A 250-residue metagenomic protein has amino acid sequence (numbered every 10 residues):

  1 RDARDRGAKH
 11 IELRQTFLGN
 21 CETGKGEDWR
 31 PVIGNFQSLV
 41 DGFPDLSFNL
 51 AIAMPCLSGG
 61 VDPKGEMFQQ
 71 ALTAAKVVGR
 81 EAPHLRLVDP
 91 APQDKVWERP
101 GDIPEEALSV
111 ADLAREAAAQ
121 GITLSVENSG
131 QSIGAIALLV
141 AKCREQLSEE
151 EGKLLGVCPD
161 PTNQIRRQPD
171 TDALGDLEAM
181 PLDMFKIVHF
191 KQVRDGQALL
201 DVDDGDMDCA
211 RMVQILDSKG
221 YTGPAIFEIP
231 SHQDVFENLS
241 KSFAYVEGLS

Functional and structural regions predicted by a protein language model:
R1-G7, G26-N49, M67-A82, A114-A119 (+3 more regions): Acidic (Asp/Glu)-rich catalytic clusters
D2-E105, N163, R194-G196, S231-H232: Structural motif corresponding to the early beta-alpha repeats
H10, A111-D206, R211: Acidic/histidine-rich catalytic cores of soluble enzymes
I11-L13, F48-I52, P83-L87, L124-V126 (+3 more regions): Hydrophobic faces of well-ordered beta-strands that scaffold small-molecule active sites in alpha/beta enzyme cores
E22-T23, A135-I136, F236: Short glycine-/acidic-enriched loop or helix-start segments at secondary-structure transitions that form or flank
G26-G34, K64-Q70, R99-V110, P169-E178 (+2 more regions): Charged helix-capping and loop-helix junction motifs
I226-E237: A short, acidic, flexible beta-alpha connecting loop/helix-capping segment that sits on the rim of active
V235-S250: C-terminal helical cap(s) of enzyme catalytic domains, especially alpha/beta-barrels
